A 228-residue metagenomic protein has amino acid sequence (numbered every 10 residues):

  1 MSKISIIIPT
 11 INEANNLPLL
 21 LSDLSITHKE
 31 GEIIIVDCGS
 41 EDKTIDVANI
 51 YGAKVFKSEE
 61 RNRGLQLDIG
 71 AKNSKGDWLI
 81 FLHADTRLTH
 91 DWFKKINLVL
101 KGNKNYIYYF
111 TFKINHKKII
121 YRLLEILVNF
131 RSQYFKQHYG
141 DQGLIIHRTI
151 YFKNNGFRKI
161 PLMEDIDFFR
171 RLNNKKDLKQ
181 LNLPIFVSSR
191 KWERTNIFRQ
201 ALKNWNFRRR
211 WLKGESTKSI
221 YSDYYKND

Functional and structural regions predicted by a protein language model:
M1, R170-D228: Hydrophobic helical membrane-anchoring modules
I8, E30-G39, F56: Short beta-strand/loop segment that forms part of the nucleotide-sugar
N15-L19, D42-Y51: Acidic helix N-cap motif at the loop->helix transition within catalytic regions of sugar-transfer enzymes
S22-G31: Short, acidic, metal-binding catalytic loop of nucleotide-sugar glycosyltransferases
D37-I45, T86: A conserved acidic beta->alpha catalytic loop
S58-S74: Glycine-rich, basic loop-to-helix element that forms the pyrophosphate-binding segment of sugar-nucleotide handling
L79: Short aromatic/hydrophobic "clamp" motif used to bind/position activated sugar donors
D91-I120: Conserved donor NDP-sugar-binding/catalytic core segment of glycosyltransferases
